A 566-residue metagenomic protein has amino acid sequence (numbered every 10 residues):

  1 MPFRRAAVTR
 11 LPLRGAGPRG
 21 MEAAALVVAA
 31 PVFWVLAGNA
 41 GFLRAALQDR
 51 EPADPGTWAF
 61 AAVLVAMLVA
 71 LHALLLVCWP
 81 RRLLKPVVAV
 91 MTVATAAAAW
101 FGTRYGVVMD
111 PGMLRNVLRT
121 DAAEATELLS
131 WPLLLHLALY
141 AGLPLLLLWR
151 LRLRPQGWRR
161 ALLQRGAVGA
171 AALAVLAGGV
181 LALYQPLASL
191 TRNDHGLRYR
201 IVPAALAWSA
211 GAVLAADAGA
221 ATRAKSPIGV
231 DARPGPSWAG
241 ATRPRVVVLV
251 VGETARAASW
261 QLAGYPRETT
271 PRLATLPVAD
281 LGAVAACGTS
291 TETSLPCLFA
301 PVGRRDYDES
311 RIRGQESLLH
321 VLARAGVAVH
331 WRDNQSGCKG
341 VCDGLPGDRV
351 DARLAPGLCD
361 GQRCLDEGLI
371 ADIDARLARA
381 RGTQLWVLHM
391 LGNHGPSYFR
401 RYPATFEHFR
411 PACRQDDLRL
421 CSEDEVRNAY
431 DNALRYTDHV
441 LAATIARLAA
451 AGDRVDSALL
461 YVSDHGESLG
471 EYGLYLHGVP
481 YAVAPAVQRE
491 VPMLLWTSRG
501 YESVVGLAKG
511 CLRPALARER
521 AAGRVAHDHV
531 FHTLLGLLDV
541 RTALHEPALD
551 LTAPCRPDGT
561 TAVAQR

Functional and structural regions predicted by a protein language model:
P2-L13, P18, A25-L26, V35-H136 (+1 more regions): Catalytic domains that recognize anionic headgroups
P31-F33: Non-catalytic accessory regions outside enzyme or core folds
